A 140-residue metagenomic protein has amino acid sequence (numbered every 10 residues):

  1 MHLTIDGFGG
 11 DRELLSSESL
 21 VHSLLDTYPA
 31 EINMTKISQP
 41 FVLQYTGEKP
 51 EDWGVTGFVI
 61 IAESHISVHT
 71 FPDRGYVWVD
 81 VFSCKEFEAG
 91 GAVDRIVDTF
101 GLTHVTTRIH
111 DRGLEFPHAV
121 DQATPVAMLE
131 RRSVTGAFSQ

Functional and structural regions predicted by a protein language model:
M1-Q140: Polybasic/polar functional segments that serve as interface/processing modules
